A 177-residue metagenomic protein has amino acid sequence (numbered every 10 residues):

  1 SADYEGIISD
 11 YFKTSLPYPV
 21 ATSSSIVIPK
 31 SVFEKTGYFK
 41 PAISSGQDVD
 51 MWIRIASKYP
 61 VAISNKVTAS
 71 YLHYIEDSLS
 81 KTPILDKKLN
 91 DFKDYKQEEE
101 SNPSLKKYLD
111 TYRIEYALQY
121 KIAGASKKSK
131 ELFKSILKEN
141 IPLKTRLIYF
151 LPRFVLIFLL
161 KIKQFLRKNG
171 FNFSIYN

Functional and structural regions predicted by a protein language model:
A2-L85: Conserved nucleotide-sugar donor-binding catalytic segment
T14, Y95-E98, F165: Residues that form generic nucleotide/phosphate-binding pockets
F39, V61-A62, L105, S126 (+1 more regions): A general structural signal for well-ordered secondary-structure junctions
V67-I75, S80-K107, S126-K138: Catalytic core of nucleotide-sugar-dependent glycosyltransferases
L109, R113-Y116: Structural register within alpha-helical repeat arrays
A125-N177: Membrane-interface aromatic/basic loop that binds lipid-linked glycans or pyrophosphate carriers, typified by
